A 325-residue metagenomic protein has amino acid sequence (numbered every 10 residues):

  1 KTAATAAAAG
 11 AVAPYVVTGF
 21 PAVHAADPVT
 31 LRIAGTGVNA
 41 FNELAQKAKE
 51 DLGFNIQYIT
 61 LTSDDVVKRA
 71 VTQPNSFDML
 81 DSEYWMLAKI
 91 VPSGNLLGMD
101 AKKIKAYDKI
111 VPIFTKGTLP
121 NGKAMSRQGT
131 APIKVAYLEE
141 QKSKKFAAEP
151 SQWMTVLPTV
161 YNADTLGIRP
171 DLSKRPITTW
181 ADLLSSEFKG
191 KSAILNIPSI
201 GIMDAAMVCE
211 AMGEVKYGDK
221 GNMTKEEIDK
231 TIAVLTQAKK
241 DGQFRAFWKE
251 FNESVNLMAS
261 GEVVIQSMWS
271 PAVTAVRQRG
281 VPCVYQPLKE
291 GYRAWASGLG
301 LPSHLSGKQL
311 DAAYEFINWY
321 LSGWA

Functional and structural regions predicted by a protein language model:
K1-G19: N-terminal export signals
A26-S93, V255: Early extracytoplasmic/lumenal segment of secretory-pathway proteins
N39-N42, V91-E253: Extracytoplasmic ligand-binding site segments that recognize negatively charged/polar headgroups
F54, Q73-D81, N95-L97, F188-K191 (+2 more regions): Alpha-to-beta junction loops
N55-T62, D81, M223, G242-F251 (+1 more regions): Short beta-strand-to-loop elements that line the ligand-binding cleft of bilobed periplasmic-binding protein-like
T165-L172, V208, A296-Q309: A bilobed periplasmic-binding-protein/Venus flytrap-type ligand-binding module shared by bacterial periplasmic
T179-F188, G298-A325: Bilobed periplasmic-binding protein/Venus flytrap-like ligand-binding cleft at the lobe interface of extracytoplasmic
Q243-L305: Extracytoplasmic/periplasmic substrate-binding proteins
